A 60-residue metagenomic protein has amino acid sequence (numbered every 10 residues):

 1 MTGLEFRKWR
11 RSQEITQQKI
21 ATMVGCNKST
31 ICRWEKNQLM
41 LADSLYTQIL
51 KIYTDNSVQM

Functional and structural regions predicted by a protein language model:
M1-S12: A short, Lys/Arg-rich alpha-helix, primarily the initiator
R7, C32-R33, L50: Key DNA-contacting residues within the recognition helix of helix-turn-helix
R11, G25, K36-Q38: Residue-level detection of the helix-turn-helix DNA-binding "recognition helix"
E14-C32: Short alpha-helical DNA-recognition segment
V24, W34-E35, L45, Y53: DNA major-groove recognition helix of helix-turn-helix
A42-M60: DNA major-groove recognition helix of helix-turn-helix/homeodomain DNA-binding modules
